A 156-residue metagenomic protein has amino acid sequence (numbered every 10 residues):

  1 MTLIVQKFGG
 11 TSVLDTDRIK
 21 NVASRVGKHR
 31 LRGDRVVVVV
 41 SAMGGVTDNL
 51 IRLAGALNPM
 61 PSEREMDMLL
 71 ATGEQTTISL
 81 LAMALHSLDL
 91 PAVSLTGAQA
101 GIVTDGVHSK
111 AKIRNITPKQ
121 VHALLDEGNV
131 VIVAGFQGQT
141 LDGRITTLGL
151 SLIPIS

Functional and structural regions predicted by a protein language model:
M1-S156: Nucleotide/pyrophosphate-binding catalytic subdomain
